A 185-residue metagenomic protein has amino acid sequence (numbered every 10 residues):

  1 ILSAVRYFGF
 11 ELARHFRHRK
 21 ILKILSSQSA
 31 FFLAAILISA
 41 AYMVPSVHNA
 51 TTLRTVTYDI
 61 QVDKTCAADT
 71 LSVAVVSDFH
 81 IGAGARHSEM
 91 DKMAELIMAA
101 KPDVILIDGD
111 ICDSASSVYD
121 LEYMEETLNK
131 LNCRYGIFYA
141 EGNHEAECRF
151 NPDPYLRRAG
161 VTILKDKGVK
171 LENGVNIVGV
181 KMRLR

Functional and structural regions predicted by a protein language model:
I1-T51: Non-catalytic terminal accessory segments
L2, Y58, F138-Y139: Aromatic side chains
H18-K20, S26-S29, D63, N151-D153 (+1 more regions): Serine/threonine-rich low-complexity intrinsically disordered regions
A35-M43, V56, H144-E145, A159-T162: Short amphipathic alpha-helical surface micro-motifs
I38-K64, A83-S88: Hydrophobic alpha-helical transmembrane segments in integral membrane proteins
T65-R185: Soluble catalytic domains of enzymes that build or remodel membrane lipids, polysaccharides, and related
